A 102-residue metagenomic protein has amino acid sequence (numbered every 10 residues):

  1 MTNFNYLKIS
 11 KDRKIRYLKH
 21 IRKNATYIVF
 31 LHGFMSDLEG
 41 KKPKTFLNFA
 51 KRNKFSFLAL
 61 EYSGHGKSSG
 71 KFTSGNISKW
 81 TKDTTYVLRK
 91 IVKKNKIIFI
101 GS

Functional and structural regions predicted by a protein language model:
M1-K23: N-terminal cap/lid segment of alpha/beta-hydrolase-fold proteins
T2, D12-K14, G66, N76 (+1 more regions): Class I (Rossmann-like) S-adenosyl-L-methionine-dependent methyltransferase catalytic domain, capturing the SAM-binding
A25-G33: Short beta-strand element of the alpha/beta-hydrolase
M35-K41: Short substrate-entry loop that stabilizes the transition state in hydrolases
P43, L47-S69: Conserved alpha/beta-hydrolase
G66-V92: Catalytic nucleophile-loop/oxyanion-hole region of alpha/beta-hydrolase and closely related hydrolase-like folds
V92-S102: Alpha/beta-hydrolase fold nucleophile elbow
